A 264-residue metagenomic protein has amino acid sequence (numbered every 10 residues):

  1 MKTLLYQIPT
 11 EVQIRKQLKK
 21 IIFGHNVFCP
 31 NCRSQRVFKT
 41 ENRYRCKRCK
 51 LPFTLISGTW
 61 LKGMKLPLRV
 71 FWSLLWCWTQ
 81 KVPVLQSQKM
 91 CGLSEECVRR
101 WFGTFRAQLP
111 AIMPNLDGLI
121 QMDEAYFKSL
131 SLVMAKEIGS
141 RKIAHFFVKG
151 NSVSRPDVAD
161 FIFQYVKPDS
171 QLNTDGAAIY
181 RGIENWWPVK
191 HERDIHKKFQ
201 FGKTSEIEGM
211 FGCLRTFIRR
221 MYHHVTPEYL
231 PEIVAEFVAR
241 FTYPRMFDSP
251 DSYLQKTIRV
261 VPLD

Functional and structural regions predicted by a protein language model:
M1-D264: Residue-level recognition of single "structural anchor" positions that define or cap local secondary structure
